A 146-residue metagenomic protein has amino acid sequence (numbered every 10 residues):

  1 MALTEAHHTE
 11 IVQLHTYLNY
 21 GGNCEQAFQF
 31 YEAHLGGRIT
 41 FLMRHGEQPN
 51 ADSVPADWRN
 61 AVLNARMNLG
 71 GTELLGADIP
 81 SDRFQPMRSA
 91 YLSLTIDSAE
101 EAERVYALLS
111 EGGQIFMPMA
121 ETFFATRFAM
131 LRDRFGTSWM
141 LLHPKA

Functional and structural regions predicted by a protein language model:
M1-E10, T40-M43, A61, N68 (+2 more regions): Vicinal oxygen chelate
V12-L14: Short structural boundary motif marking the start of a folded domain
T16-L18, A90-L92: A structural signal for short, well-ordered beta-strand segments
L18-G71: Core segments of cupin and vicinal oxygen chelate
G22-E25, A33-G36, S89, E111 (+2 more regions): Short linear sequence elements within intrinsically disordered, low-complexity coil regions
